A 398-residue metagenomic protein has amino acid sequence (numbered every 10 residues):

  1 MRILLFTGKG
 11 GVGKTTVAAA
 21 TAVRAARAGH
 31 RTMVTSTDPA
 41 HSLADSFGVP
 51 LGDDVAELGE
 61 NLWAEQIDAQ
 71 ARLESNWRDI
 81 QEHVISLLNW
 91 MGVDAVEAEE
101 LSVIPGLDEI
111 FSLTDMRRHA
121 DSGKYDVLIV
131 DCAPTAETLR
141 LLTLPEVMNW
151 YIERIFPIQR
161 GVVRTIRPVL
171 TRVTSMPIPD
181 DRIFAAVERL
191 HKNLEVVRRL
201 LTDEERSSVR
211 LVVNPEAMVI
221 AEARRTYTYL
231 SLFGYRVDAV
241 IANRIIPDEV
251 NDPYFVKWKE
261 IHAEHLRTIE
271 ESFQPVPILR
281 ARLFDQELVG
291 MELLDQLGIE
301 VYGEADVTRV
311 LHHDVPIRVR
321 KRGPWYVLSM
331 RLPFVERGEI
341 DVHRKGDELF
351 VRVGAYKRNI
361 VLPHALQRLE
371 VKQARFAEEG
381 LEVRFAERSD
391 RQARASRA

Functional and structural regions predicted by a protein language model:
M1-V12, T16-E195: Nucleotide-state-sensitive switch-loop elements of NTP-binding domains
E109, L113-D115, M330-F334, H343-G346 (+1 more regions): Charge-patterned, long linear interaction tracts outside catalytic cores
L194-R337, F350, A355-K357, V361 (+2 more regions): C-terminal lobe/tail of nucleotide-utilizing enzymes
K321, R344-K345, F376: Generic beta-strand structural signal
I340-V342, L381: Short hydrophobic/aromatic patches on the structural cores and recognition surfaces of FHA
I360, F376-V383: Beta-strand-enriched, solvent-exposed domains that form extended recognition/catalytic surfaces
A365-E379: Short, surface-exposed loop/turn motifs with a glycine/proline- and acidic-biased composition
